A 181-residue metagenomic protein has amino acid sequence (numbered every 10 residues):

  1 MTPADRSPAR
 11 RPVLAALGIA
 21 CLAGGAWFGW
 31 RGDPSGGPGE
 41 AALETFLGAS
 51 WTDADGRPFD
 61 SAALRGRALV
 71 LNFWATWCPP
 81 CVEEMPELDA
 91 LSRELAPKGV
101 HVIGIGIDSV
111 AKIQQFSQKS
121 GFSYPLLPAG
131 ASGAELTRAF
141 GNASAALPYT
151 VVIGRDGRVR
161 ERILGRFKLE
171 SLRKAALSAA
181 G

Functional and structural regions predicted by a protein language model:
M1-G48, T52, G181: N-terminal targeting signals for export/organelle localization
G48-L69: A short beta-strand-turn-helix
A49, F73-W74, F116, Y124: Conserved hydrophobic/aromatic "anchor" residues that stabilize well-ordered secondary structure elements
L64-R67, P97, S123: Active-site acidic short loop of glycosyltransferases
N72-C78, I107: Aromatic-flanked redox-active Cys/Sec active sites in thiol-based oxidoreductases, especially the WC-centered
T76-E83, Y149: C-type cytochrome heme c attachment motif
V82-G121, A131-R138: Structural microenvironment flanking redox-active thiols in thiol-disulfide oxidoreductases
Q118-F122, G130-L177: Thiol/disulfide oxidoreductase modules built on the thioredoxin-like
